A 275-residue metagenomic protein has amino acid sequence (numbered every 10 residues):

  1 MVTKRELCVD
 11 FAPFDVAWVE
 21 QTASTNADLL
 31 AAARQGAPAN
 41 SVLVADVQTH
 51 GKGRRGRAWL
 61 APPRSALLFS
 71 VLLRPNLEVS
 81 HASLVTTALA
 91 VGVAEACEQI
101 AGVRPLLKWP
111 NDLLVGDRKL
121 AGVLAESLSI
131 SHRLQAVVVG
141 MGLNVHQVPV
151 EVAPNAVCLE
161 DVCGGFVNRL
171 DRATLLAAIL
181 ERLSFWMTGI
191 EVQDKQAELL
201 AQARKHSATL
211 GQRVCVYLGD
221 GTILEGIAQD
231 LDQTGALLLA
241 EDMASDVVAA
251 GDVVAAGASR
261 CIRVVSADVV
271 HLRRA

Functional and structural regions predicted by a protein language model:
M1-I100, K119-A121, L128, V247 (+1 more regions): N-terminal lobe of the biotin/lipoate ligase/transferase fold
V2-T3, A12, V79-P105, V115-A275: Long, positively charged amphipathic alpha-helical accessory segments at protein N-termini or as interdomain linkers
